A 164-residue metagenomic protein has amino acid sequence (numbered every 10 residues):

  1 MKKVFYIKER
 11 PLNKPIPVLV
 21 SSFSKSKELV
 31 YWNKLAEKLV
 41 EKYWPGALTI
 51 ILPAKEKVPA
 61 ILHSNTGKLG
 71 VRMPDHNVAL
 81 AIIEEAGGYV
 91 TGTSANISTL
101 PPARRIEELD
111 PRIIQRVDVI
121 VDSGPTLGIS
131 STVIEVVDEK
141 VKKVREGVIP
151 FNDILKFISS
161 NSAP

Functional and structural regions predicted by a protein language model:
M1-P164: Active-site-adjacent structural elements in enzyme catalytic cores
